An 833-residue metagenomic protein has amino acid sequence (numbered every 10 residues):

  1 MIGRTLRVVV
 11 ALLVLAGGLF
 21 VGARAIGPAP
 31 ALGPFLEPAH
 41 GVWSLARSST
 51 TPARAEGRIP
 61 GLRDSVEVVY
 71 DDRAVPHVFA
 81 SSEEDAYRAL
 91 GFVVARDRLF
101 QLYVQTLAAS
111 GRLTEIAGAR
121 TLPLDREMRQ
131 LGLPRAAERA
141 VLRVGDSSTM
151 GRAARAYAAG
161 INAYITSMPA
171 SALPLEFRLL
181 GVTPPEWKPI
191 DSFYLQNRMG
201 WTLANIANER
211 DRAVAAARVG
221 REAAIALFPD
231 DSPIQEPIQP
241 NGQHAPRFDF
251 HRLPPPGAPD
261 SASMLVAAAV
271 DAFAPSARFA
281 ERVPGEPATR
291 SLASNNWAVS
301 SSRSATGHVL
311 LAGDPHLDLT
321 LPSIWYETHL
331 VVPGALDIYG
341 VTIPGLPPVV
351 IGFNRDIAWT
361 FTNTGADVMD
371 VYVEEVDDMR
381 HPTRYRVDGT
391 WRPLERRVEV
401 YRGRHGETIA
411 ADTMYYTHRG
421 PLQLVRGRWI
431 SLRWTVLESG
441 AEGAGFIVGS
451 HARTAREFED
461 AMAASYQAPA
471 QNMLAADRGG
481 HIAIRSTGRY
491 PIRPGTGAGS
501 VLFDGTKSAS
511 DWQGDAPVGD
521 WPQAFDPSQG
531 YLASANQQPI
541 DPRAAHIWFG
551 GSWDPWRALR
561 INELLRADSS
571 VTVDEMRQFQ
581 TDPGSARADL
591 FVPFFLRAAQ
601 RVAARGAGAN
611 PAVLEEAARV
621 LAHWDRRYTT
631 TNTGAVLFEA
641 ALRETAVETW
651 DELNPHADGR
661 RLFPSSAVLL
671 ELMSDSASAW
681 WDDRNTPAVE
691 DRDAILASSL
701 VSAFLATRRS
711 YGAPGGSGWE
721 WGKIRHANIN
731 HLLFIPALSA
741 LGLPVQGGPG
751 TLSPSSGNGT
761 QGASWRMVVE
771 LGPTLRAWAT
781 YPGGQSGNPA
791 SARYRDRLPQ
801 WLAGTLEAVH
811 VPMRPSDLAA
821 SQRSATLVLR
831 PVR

Functional and structural regions predicted by a protein language model:
G3-L310, P315, L321, T435 (+4 more regions): Substrate-recognition/specificity elements adjacent to catalytic centers across diverse enzyme folds
L62-D64, R143-E176, S302, G307 (+7 more regions): Structured, non-membrane catalytic/scaffold regions adjacent to prosthetic-group chemistry
A117-T149, A153, P169, E236 (+4 more regions): N-terminal leader/propeptide and maturation segments of large enzyme subunits in energy/redox metabolism and hydrolases
P123, P134-R135, A158-A159, E442-A470 (+2 more regions): Proteins synthesized as precursors that undergo proteolytic processing into mature forms
T289-S291, L330-I357, F361-S508: Glycine- and hydrophobic-rich flexible loops that cap the catalytic core of alpha/beta enzyme folds
S465-D568, R627-T630, A641-T649: Hydrophobic alpha-helical segments
I547, G551-N610, L696-R833: Terminal end segments
F638-W721: Charged, long alpha-helical assembly modules
